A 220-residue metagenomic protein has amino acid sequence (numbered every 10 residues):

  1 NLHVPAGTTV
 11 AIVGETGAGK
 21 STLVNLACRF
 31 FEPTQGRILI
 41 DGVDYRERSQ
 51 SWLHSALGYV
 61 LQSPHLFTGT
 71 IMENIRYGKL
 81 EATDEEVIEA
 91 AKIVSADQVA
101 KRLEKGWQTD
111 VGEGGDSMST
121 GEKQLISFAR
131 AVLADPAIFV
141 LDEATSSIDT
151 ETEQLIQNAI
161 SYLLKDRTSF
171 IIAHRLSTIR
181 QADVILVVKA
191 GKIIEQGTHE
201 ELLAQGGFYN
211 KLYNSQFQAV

Functional and structural regions predicted by a protein language model:
N1-V220: ABC-type nucleotide-binding domain
